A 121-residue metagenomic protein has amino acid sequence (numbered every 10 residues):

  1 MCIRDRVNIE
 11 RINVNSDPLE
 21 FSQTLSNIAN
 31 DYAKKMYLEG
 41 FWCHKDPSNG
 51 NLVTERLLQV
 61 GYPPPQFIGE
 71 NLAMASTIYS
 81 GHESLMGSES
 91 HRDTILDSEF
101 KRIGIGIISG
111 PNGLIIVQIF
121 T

Functional and structural regions predicted by a protein language model:
M1: Phosphate/diphosphate ligand-binding glycine-rich loop within oxidoreductases
R4-T121: Functional surface patches built around histidine and acidic residues
